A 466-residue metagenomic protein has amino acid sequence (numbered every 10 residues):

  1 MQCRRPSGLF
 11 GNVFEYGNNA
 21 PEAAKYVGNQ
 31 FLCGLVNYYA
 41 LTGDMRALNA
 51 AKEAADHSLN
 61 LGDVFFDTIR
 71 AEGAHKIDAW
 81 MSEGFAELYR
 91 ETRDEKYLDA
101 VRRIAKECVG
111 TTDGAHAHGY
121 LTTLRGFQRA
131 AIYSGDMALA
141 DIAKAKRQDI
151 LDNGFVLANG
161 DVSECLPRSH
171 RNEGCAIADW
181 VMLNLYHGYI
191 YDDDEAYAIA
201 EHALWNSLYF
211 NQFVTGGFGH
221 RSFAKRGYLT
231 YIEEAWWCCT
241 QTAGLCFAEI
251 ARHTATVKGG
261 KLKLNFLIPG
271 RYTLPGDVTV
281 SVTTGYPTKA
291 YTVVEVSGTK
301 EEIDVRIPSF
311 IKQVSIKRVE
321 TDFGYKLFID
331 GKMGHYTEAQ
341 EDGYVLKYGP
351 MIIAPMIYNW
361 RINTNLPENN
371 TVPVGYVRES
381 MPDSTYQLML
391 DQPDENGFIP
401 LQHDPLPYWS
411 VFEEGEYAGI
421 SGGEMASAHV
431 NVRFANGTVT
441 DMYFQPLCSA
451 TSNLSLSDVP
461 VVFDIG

Functional and structural regions predicted by a protein language model:
M1-L9, N49-F66, K96-G114, D141-N159 (+1 more regions): Long, well-ordered core segments of solenoidal/helical folds
M1-R103: Extended ligand-binding groove/face enriched in aromatic
V13-F31, D63-A79, E107-D136, N153-D179 (+1 more regions): Solvent-exposed loop and edge beta-strand segments that line ligand/cofactor-binding and catalytic clefts
N29-M45, W80-D94, T122-D136, D179-D192 (+1 more regions): Well-ordered alpha-helical scaffold segments within catalytic/enzyme domains
I132-D152, P167-F213: Catalytic-core region of carbohydrate-active enzymes that cleave or remodel glycosidic bonds
A143, Y197-P287, K326-G466: C-terminal beta-rich recognition modules with glycine/proline-rich loops and embedded aromatic residues
G276-T279, T284-V294, K300, I311: Non-catalytic interaction/regulatory modules that flank or connect domains
K300-I316: Beta-strand-rich binding/interaction modules
